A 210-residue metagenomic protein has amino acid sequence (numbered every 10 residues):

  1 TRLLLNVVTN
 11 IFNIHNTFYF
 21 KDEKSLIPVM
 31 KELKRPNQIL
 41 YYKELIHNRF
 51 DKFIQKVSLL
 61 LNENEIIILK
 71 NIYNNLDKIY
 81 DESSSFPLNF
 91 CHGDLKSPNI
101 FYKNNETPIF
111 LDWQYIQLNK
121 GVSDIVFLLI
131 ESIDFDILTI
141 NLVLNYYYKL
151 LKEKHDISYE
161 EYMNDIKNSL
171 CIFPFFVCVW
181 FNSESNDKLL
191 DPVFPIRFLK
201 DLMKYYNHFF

Functional and structural regions predicted by a protein language model:
T1-L4, S85, Y115, I130-I137: Short, charged/polar micro-motifs that form catalytic or ligand-binding hotspots
T1-N10, F20-H92, D201: ATP-dependent phospho-/nucleotidyl transfer catalytic cores
R2, D156-I172: All-alpha amphipathic helical-bundle segments outside canonical DNA-binding/catalytic cores that form hydrophobic
H15-Y19: Protein kinase-like catalytic domain
I27, S84, K154-E160: Short helix/loop segment immediately N-terminal to the Walker
N74-G121: Active-site acidic catalytic loop and adjacent metal/ATP-binding pocket of ATP-dependent phosphoryl transfer enzymes
L118-H155, C171-P192, R197: Active-site activation/catalytic loop segments of kinase-like enzymes and analogous catalytic loops in related
P192-K200, Y206, F210: Eukaryote-biased recognition of C-terminal alpha-helical segments
